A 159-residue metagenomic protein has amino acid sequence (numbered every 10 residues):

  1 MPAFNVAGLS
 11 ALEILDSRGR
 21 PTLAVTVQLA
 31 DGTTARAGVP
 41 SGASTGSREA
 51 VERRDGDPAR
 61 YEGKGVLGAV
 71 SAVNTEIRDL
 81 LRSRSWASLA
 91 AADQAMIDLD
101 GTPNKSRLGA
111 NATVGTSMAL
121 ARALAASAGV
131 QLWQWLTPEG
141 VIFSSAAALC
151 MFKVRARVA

Functional and structural regions predicted by a protein language model:
M1, R82-A87, E139-I142: Short, glycine- and charge-enriched coil/turn segments that flank and shape catalytic ligand pockets
M1-T22: Short, Gly/Pro- and small/polar-rich lid/capping loops
N5, P21, T33, S145-A148: A generic structural signal for well-ordered coil/turn residues at beta-strand boundaries that shape enzyme active-site
L15, Q28, G42, K105-N111 (+1 more regions): Short glycine- and Lys/Arg-enriched binding-loop motifs that mark or flank ligand-binding interfaces
L23-D31, A37-S41, C150-A159: Short beta-strand elements
T34-R36, N104-K105: Short small-residue beta-strand/loop micro-motif enriched in glycine and branched aliphatics
S44-V130: Metal- or metallocofactor-binding catalytic centers and their adjacent structured scaffolds across diverse enzyme
G101-T102, T113-A159: Glycine-rich, mobile lid/loop segments that gate access to catalytic sites or pores
